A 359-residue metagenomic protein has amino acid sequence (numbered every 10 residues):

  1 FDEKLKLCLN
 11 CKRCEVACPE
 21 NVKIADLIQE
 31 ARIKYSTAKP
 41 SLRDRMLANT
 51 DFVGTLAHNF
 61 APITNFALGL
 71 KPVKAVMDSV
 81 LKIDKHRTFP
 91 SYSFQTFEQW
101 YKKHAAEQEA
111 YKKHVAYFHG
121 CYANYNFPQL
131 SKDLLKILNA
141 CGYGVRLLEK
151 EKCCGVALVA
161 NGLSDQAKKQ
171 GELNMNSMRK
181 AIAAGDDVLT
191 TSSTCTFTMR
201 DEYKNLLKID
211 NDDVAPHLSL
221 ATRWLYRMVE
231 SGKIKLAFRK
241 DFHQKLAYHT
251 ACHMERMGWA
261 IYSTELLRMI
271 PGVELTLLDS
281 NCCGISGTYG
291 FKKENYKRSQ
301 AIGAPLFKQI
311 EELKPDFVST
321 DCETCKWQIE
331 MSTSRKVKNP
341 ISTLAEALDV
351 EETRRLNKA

Functional and structural regions predicted by a protein language model:
F1-N10: Ferredoxin-like iron-sulfur electron-transfer modules
K6, E15-P19, Y122, N126: Conserved aromatic-histidine-acidic binding/catalytic patches
L7, C14-A17, C153, C282: The −1 position to Zn-ligating cysteines in a subset of zinc-ribbon hairpins
R13-A25, Q29: CheY-like receiver
I24-A359: Iron-sulfur cluster-binding electron-transfer modules in prokaryotic oxidoreductases
